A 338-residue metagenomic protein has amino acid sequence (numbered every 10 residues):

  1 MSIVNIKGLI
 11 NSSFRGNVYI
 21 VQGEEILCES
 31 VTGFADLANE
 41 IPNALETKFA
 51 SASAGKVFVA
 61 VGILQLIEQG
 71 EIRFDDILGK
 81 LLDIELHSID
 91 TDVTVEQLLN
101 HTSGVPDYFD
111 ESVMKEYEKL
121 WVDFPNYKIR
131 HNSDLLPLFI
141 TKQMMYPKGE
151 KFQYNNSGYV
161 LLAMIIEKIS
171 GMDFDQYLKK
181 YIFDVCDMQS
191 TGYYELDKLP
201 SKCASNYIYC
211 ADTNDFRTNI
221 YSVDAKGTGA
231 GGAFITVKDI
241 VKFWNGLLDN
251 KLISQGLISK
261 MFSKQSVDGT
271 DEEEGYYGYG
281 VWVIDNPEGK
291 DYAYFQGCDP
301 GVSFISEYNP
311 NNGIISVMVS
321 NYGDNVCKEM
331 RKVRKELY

Functional and structural regions predicted by a protein language model:
M1-F34, K80, E167-S170, K179-K180 (+3 more regions): Catalytic loop of the DD-peptidase/beta-lactamase superfamily, centered on the K-T-G motif and neighboring
S2, I6, Q97, M114-Y127: Extended low-complexity intrinsically disordered regions
S2, T47, F74, T91 (+5 more regions): Residue-level signature of the cytosolic catalytic core of signaling kinases
I10-N17, N39-Q97, Y146-S157, T228 (+1 more regions): Short active-site loop at a secondary-structure junction that contains or immediately precedes the catalytic residue(s)
C28-V31, T47-F49, D110, L120-L199 (+1 more regions): Catalytic-site signature segments of enzymes, centered on catalytic residues
A38, S133-M145, D212-D224: The feature captures the short pre-catalytic strand/loop hairpin that immediately precedes and shapes the active-site
A50-S53, E68-E111, T141, M164 (+1 more regions): Active-site helix/loop module of the DD-peptidase/beta-lactamase fold, centered on the serine-lysine SxxK catalytic
L98, P137-F139, M261: A generic structural signal for nonpolar/aromatic side chains embedded in well-ordered alpha-helices
